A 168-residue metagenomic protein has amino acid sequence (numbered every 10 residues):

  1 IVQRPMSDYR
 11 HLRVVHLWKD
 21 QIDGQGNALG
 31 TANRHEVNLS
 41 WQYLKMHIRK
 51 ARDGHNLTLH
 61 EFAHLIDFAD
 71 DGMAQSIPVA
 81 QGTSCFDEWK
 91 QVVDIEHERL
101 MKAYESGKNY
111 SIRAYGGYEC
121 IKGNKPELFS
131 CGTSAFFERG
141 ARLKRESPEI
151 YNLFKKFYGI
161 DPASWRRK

Functional and structural regions predicted by a protein language model:
I1-Q3, Y9, D20-R52, G72-K168: Metalloprotease/metallohydrolase-associated module, dominated by Zn2+-dependent proteases
D53-D70, S130: Active-site recognition of the HExxH zinc-binding catalytic motif
